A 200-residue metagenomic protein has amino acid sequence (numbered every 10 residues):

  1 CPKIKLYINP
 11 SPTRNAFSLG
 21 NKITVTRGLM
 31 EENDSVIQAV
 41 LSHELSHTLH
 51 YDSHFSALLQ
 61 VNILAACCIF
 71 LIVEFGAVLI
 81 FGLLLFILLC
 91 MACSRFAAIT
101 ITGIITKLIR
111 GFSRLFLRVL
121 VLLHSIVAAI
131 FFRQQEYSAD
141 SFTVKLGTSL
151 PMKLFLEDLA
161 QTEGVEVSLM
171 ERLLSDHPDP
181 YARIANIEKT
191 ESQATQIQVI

Functional and structural regions predicted by a protein language model:
C1-K22, G111, L117, L122-R133 (+2 more regions): Active-site-proximal gating segments in proteases and membrane effectors
T24-A39: Short pre-active-site segment immediately N-terminal to the catalytic Zn-binding motif
L41-L49, S138, F142: Active-site His/Glu-centered metal-binding helix of metallohydrolases
L45-N62, T148-M152: Catalytic Zn2+-binding segment of zinc metalloproteases
S56-A57, A65, L159-T162: Short secondary-structure capping/turn micro-motifs that flank functional sites
V61-A92, T143-L146: Post-HExxH zinc-binding segment in Zn-dependent metallohydrolases
C90-G111, L115: Hydrophobic alpha-helical membrane-insertion segments
